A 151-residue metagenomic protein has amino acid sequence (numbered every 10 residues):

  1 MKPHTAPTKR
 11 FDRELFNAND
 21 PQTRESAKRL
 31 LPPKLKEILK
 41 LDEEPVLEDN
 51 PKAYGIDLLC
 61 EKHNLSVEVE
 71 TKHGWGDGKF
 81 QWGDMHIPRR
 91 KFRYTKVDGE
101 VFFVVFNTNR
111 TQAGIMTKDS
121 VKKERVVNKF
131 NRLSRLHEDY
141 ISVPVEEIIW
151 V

Functional and structural regions predicted by a protein language model:
M1-S66, T71-V151: Nucleic-acid endonuclease domains
